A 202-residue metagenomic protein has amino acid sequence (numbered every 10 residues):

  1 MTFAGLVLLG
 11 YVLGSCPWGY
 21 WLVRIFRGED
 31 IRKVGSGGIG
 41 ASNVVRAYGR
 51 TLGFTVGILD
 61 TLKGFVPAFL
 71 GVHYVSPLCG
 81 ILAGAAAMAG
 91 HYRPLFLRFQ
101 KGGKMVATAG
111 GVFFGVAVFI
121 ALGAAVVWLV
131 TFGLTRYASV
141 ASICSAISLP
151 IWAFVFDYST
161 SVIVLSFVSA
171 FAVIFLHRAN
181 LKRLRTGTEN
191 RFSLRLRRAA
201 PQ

Functional and structural regions predicted by a protein language model:
M1-R27: N-terminal signal-anchor transmembrane alpha helix
T2, L6, L52-L97, F119 (+1 more regions): Nucleotide and nucleotide-moiety/phosphate-recognizing core
G10-S15, A86-H91, W128, F132 (+2 more regions): Alpha-helical transmembrane segments of multi-pass membrane proteins
G19-R24, M88-Q100, W128-T135, R178-K182: C-terminal ends of transmembrane helices
Y20-G53, K101-G102, K182-Q202: Cytosolic, membrane-interface loops and tails of multi-pass inner-membrane proteins
E29-G38, L97-G110, Y137-S145: Short, non-helical or kinked segments that cap or interrupt transmembrane helices
V45-Y48, P67, G71-S76, G90 (+2 more regions): Interfacial segments of multi-pass membrane proteins
L122, A138-A146, D157-S169: Loop-to-transmembrane alpha-helix initiation sites
